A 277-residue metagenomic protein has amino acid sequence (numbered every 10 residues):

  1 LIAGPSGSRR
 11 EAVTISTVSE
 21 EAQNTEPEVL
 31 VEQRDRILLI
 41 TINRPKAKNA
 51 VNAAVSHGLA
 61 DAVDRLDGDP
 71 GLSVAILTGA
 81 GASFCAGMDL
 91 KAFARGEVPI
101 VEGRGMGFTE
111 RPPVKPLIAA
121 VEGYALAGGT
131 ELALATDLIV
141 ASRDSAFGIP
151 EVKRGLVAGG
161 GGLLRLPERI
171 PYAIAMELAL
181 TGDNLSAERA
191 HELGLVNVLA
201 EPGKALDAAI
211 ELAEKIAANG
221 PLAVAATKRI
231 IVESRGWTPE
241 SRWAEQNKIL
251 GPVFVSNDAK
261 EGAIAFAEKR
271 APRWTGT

Functional and structural regions predicted by a protein language model:
L1-R9: Extreme N-terminal basic, low-complexity initiation segments that serve as generic localization/processing leaders
R10-A80: Conserved CoA-thioester-binding segment of acyl-CoA-metabolizing enzymes
D35-I37, A82, S145, K248: Beta-strand-connecting loop/turn residues
I40, R44, G58-L59, L77 (+6 more regions): Terminal peptide-recognition signature
A47, G71, G79-P113, A125 (+2 more regions): Glycine- (often His-adjacent) and acidic-residue-rich active-site loop that binds/positions the CoA thioester
V55-G58, L132, A205, Q246: Hydrophobic alpha-helical membrane-association signature
R111-V224, G251, V255-I264, E268-R270 (+1 more regions): Crotonase-fold acyl-CoA enzyme core
